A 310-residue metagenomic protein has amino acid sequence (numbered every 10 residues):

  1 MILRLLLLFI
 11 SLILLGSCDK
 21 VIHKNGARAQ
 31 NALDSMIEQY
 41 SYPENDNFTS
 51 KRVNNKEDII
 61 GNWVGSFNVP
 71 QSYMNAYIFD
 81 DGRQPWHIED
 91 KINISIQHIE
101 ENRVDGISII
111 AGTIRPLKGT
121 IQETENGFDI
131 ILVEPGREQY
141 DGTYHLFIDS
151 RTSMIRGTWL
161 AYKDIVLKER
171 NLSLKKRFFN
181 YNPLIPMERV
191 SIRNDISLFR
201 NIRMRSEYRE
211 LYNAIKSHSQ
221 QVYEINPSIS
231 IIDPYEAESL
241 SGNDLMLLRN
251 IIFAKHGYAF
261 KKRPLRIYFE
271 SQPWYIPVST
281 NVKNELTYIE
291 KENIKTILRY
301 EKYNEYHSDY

Functional and structural regions predicted by a protein language model:
M1-L5, K20: Positively charged n-region of N-terminal signal peptides that target proteins for export
L5-I13: Sec-dependent N-terminal signal peptides
G16-S17: C-terminal motif of bacterial Sec signal peptides marking the signal peptidase cleavage site
I22-F79, R83-N93, I107-T113, L117-S206: Beta-sheet ligand-binding and adhesion/scaffold domains
F67, Q71, R249-I252, H256 (+1 more regions): Sec/Tat-exported extracytoplasmic proteins
Y223-P234, I276-S279: Acidic/histidine-rich, surface-exposed loop or edge segments in extracytoplasmic proteins
E236-P277: Amphipathic alpha-helical packing elements
F260, I267-Y310: Compact alpha-helical subdomains of small soluble proteins
